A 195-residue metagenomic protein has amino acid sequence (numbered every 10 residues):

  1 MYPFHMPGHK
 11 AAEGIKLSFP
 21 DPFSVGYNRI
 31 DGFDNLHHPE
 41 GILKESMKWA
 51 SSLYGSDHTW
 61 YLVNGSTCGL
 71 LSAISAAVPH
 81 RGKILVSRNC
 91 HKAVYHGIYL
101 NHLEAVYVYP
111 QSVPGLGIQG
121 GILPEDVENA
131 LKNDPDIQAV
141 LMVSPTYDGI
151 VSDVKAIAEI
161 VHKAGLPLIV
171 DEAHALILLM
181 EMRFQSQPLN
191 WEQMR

Functional and structural regions predicted by a protein language model:
M1-S24: N-terminal glycine-rich, Lys/His-bearing helix-loop that initiates the first secondary-structure elements of many
M1-Y2, K10, Y54, L131 (+1 more regions): Generic secondary-structure transition motif, activating predominantly at the C-termini of alpha-helices
M6-G8, R29-P39, S152-D153, L178-M180: Generic structural "secondary-structure junction" signal
S18, S66-R195: Conserved PLP-enzyme active-site core in the AAT-like
P20-C68, N89: Conserved N-terminal alpha-helix of the aminotransferase class I/II PLP-enzyme fold
